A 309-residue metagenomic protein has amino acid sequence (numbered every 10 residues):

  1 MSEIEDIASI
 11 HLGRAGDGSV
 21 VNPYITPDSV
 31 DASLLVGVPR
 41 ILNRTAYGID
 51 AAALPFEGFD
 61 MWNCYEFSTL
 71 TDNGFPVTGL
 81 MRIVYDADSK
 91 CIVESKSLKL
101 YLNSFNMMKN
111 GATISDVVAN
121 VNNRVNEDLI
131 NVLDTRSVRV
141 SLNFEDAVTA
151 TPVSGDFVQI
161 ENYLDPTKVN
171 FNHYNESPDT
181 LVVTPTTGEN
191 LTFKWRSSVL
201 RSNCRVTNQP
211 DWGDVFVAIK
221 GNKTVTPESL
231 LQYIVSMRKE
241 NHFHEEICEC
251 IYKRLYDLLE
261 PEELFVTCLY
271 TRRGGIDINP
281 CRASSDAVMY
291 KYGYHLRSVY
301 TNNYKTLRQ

Functional and structural regions predicted by a protein language model:
S2-Q309: N-terminal intrinsically disordered, cationic/polar leader segments that include organellar targeting peptides
